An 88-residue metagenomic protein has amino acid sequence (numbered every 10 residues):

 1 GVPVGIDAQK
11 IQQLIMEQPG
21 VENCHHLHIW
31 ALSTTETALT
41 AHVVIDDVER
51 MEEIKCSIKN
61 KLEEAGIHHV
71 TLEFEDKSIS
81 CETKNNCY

Functional and structural regions predicted by a protein language model:
G1-Y88: Peripheral (non-transmembrane) domains and long loops of multi-pass membrane proteins
